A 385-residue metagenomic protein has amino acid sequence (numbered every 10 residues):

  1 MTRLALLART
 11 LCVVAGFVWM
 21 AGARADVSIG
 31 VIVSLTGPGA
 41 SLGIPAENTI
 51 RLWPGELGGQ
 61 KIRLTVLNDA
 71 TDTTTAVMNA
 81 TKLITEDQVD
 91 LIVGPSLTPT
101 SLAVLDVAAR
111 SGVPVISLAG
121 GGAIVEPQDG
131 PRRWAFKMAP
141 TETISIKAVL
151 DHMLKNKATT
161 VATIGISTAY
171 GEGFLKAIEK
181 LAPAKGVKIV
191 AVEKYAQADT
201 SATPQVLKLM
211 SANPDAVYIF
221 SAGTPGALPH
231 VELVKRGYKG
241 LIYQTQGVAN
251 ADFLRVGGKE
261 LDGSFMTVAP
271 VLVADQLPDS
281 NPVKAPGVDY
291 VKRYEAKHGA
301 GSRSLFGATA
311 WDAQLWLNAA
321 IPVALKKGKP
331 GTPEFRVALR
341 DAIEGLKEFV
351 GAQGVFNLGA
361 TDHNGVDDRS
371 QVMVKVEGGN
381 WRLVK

Functional and structural regions predicted by a protein language model:
T2-L4, T10-V14, A25-K385: Extracytosolic ligand-binding ectodomains
W19-A25: Sec/Tat signal peptide C-region and signal peptidase I cleavage site
